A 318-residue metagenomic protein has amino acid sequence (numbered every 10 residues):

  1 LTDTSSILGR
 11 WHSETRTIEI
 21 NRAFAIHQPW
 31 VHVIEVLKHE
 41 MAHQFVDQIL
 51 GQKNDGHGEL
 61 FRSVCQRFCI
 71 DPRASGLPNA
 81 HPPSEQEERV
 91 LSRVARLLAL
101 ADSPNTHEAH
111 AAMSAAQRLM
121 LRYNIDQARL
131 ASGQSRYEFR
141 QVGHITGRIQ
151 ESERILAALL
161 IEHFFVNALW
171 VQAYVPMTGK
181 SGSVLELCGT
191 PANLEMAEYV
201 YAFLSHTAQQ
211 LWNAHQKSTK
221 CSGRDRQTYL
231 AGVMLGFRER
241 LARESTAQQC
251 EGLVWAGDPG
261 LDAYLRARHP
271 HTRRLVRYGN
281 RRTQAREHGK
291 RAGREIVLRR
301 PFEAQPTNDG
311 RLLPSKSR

Functional and structural regions predicted by a protein language model:
L1-R16: Auxiliary, metal-adjacent structural segments of Zn-dependent hydrolase domains
G9-R10, C65, P72-E85, N124-R318: Extended, helix-rich structural scaffolds rather than catalytic motifs
I18-L37, I49-D55: Short pre-active-site segment immediately N-terminal to the catalytic Zn-binding motif
V33, A42-L50, C65: Active-site-flanking alpha-helical
Q44, F68, L119, Y123-D126: TPR/TPR-like alpha-solenoid repeats
G58, R62-D102, H110: Internal, well-ordered alpha/beta segment that forms a basic, Gly-enriched binding/recognition surface
V94, A109-Y123, L230-F237: Short amphipathic alpha-helical coiled-coil/interface segments
